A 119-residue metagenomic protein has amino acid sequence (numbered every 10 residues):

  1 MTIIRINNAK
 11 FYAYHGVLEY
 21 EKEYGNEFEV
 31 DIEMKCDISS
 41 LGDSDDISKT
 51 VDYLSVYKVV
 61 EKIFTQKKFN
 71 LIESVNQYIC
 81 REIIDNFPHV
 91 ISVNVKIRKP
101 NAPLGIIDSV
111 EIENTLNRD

Functional and structural regions predicted by a protein language model:
M1-D119: N-terminal, polar/charged subdomain of small-to-medium soluble alpha/beta proteins
